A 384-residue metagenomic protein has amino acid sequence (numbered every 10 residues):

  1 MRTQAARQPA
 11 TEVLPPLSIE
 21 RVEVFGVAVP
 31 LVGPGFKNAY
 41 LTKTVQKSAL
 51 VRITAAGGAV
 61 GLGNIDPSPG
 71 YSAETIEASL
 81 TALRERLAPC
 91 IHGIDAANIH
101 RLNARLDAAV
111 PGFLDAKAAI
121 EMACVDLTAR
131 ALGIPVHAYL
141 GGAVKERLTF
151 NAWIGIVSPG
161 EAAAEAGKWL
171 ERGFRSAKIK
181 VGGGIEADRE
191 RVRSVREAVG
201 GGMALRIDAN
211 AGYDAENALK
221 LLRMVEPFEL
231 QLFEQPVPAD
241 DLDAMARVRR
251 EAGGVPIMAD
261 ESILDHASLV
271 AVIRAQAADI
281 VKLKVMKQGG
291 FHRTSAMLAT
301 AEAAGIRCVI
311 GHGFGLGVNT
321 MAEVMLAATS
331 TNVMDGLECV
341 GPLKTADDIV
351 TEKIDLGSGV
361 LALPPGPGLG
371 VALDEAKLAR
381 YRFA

Functional and structural regions predicted by a protein language model:
R2-Q4, P9, L14-L31, K43 (+2 more regions): Flexible C-terminal active-site loop/helix
P16, R21, T54-A131: Metal- or metallocofactor-binding catalytic centers and their adjacent structured scaffolds across diverse enzyme
I19, V51, G58, L87 (+10 more regions): Conserved, mostly hydrophobic/aromatic
G35-L41: Short, P/G- and charge-enriched loop/turn segments at secondary-structure junctions
G61-I65, V309, L337-C339: Beta-strand scaffold of nucleotide-dependent catalytic cores
A131-I156, R191, G200: N-terminal small/glycine-rich loop or linker at the start of catalytic domains across soluble metabolic enzymes
A143-R175, K180-G182: Glycine-rich active-site/cofactor-binding loop and its immediate structural neighborhood
I179, G184-N319, D347: Catalytic core of soluble alpha/beta enzymes
